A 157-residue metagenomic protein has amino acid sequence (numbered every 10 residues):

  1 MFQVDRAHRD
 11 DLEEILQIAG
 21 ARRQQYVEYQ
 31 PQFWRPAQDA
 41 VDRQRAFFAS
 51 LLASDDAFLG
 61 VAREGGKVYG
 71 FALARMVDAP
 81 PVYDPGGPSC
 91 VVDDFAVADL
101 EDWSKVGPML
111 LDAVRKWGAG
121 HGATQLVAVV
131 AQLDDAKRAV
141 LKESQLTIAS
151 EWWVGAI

Functional and structural regions predicted by a protein language model:
M1-E13: Conserved N-terminal entry element of GNAT/NAT acetyltransferase domains
Q24-F47: Conserved GNAT-fold acetyl-CoA-binding loop/helix
R45-G60, V91: A short helix-loop-beta-strand connector motif used in the catalytic cores of GNAT acetyltransferases and, in some
V61, K67-M76: Conserved beta-strand in the GNAT
D78, V92-W103: A short, internal acetyl-CoA/4′-phosphopantetheine-binding micro-motif in the GNAT/acyltransferase core
G107-T124: Conserved acyl-CoA
L110, V127-K137, A156-I157: Conserved beta-strand-loop-alpha-helix junction that forms the acyl-donor binding cleft
K116, G120, A131-S150: Conserved active-site alpha-helix within GNAT-family acetyltransferase domains
